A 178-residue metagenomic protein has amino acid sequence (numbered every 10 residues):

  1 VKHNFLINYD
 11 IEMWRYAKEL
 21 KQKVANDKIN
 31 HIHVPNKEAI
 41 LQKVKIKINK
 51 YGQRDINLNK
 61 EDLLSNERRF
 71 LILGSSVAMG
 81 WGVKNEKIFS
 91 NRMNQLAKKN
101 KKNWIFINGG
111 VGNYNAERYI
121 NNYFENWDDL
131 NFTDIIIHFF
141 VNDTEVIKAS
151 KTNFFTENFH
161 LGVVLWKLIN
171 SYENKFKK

Functional and structural regions predicted by a protein language model:
K2-L96: Membrane/wall-proximal cationic-aromatic binding patches
K2-Q22, A116-K178: Interaction-surface signature
S65-N66, K102, N131: Residue-level preference for short coil/turn positions at secondary-structure junctions
R69-L73, I107, I135: Conserved beta-strand elements of the Class I
A78-M79, N113, N142-D143: Active-site micro-motifs of SAM-dependent methyltransferase domains
N94, K101-D128: A conserved hydrophobic secondary-structure block that centers on an alpha-helix together with its immediately flanking
A97-K99, F154: Short, charged/polar low-complexity linear motifs in solvent-exposed/disordered segments
